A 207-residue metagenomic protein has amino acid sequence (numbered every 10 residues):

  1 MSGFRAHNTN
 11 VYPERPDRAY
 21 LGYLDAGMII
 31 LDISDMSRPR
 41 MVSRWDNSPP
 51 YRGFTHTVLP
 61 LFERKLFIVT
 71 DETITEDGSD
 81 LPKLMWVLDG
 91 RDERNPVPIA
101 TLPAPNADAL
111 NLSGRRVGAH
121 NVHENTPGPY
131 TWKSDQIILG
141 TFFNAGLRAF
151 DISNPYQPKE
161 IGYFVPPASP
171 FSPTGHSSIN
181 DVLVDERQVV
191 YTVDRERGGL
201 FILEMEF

Functional and structural regions predicted by a protein language model:
M1-F207: Feature marking well-ordered beta-strand scaffolds used for ligand recognition
